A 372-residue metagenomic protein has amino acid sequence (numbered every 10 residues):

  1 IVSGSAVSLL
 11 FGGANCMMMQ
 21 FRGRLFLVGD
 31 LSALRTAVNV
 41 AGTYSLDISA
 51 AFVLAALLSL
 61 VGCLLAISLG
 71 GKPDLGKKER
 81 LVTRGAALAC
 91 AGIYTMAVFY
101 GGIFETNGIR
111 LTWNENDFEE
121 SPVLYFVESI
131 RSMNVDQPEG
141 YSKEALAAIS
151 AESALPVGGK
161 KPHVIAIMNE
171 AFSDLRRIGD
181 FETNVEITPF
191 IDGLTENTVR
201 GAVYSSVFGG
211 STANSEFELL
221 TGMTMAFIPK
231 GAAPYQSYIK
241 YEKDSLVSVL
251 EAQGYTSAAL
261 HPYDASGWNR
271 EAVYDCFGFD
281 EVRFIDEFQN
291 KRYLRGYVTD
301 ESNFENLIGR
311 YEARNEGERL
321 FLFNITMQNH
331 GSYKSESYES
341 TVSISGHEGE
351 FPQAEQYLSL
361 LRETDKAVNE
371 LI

Functional and structural regions predicted by a protein language model:
I1-N116: Transmembrane and membrane-interface helices of multi-pass, inner-membrane envelope-modifying transferases
G4, L27-L31, E120, E355-D365: Short, well-ordered coil↔helix boundary/capping segments
M17, Y44-I48, L64, G71-K72 (+5 more regions): Short secondary-structure junctions and interdomain/linker hinges
L27, S49, S121, S142-K143 (+4 more regions): Helix N-terminus capping/helix-initiation residues
L31-L34, E119-F126, T188, A213-E216 (+1 more regions): Alpha-helix initiation and N-capping motif
N39-A56, P122, F126-I130, N134 (+1 more regions): Membrane-interface transmembrane-helix boundary segments in multi-pass integral membrane proteins
V98-I167, G179: Membrane-interface segments at or immediately adjacent to transmembrane helices that form the boundary between
S150-K160, A166-N169, D174-I372: Solvent-exposed soluble domains appended to multi-pass membrane proteins
